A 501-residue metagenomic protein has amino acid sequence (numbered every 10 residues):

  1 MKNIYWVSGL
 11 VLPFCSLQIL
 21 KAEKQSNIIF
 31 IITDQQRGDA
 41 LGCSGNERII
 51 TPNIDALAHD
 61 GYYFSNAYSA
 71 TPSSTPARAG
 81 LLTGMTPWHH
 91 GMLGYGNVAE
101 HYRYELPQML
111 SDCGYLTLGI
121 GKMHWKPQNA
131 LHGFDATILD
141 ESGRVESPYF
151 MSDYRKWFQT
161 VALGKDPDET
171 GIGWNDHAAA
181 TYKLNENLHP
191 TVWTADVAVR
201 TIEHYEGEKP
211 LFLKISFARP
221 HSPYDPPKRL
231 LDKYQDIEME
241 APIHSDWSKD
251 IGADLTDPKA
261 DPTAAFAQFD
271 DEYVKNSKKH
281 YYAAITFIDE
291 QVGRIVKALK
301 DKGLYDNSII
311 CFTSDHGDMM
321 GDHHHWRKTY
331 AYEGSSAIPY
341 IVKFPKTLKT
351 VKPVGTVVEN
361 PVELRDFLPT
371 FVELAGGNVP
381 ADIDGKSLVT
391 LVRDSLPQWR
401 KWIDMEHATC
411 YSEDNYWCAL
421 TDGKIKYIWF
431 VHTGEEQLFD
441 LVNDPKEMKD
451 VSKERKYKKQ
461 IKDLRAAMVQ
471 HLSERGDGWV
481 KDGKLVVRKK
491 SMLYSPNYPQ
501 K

Functional and structural regions predicted by a protein language model:
K2-I4, S8, L20-F430, E435-E436 (+4 more regions): Formylglycine-dependent sulfatase
L10-L12: Core hydrophobic alpha-helical transmembrane segments of single-pass membrane proteins
F14-I19: C-terminal segment of classical bacterial N-terminal signal peptides
F439: Extracellular C-type lectin-like domains
V442: Residues forming the ATP-binding cleft of Hanks-type serine/threonine protein kinase domains
